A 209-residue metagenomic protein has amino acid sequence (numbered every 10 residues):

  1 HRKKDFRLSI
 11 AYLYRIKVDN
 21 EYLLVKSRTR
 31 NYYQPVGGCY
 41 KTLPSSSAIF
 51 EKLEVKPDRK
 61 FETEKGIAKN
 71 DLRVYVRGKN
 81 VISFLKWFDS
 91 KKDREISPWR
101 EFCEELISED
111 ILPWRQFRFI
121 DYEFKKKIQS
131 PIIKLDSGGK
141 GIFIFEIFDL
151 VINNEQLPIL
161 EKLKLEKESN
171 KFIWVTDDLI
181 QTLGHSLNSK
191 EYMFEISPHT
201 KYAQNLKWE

Functional and structural regions predicted by a protein language model:
H1-E209: N-terminal leader/linker segments that precede catalytic domains of diphosphate-processing enzymes
